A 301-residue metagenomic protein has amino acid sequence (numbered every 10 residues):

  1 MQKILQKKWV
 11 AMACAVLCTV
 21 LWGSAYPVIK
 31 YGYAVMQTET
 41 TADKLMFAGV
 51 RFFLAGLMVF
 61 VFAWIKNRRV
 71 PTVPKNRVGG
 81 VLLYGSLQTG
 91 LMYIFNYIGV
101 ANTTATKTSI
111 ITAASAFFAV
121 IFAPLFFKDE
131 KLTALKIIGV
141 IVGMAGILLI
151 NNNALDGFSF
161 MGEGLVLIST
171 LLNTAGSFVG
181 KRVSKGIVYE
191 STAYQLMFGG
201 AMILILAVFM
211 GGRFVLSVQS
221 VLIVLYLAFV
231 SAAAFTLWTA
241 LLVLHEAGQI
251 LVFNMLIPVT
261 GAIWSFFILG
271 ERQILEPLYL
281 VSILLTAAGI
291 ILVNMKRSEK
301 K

Functional and structural regions predicted by a protein language model:
M1-M46, L155-R182, I223-V224, F229 (+2 more regions): Glycine-/small-residue-enriched transmembrane alpha-helix faces in small-molecule transporters and effluxers
G23, P27, F53, G85-G90 (+8 more regions): Hydrophobic/small/kink-forming positions within alpha-helical transmembrane segments of polytopic membrane proteins
G32, F47, G99, T104 (+6 more regions): Hydrophobic/aromatic residues within transmembrane alpha-helices of multi-pass small-molecule transporters
Q37-Q88, F118-F122, L172-G176, A193-M210 (+1 more regions): Transmembrane alpha-helices of multi-pass small-molecule transport proteins
D43-A55, I98-S115, S159-L171, Q219-S231 (+1 more regions): Structural signature of hydrophobic alpha-helical transmembrane segments
V50, T89, Y93, K107-A116 (+2 more regions): Helix-helix packing/entry segments at the starts of transmembrane helices
V59, I121-F122, L132-N152, I203 (+3 more regions): Hydrophobic transmembrane alpha-helices of multi-pass small-molecule transport proteins
F60, W64-K107, T112, A145-L149 (+1 more regions): Specific transmembrane alpha-helical segments of multi-pass solute transporters/efflux pumps, especially DMT/EamA
